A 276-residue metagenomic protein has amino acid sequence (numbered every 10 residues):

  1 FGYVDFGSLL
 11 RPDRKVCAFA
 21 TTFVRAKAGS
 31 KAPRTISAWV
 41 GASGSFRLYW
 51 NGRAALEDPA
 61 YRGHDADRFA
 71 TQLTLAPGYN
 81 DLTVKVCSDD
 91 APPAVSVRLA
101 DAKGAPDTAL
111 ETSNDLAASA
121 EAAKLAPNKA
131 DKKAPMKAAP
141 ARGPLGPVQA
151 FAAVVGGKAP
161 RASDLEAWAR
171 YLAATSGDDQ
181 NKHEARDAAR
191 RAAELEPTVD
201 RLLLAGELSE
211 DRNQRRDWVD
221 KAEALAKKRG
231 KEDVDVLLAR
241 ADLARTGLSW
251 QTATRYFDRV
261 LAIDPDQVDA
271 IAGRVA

Functional and structural regions predicted by a protein language model:
F1-S30: Extended carbohydrate-recognition surfaces in non-catalytic/accessory domains of CAZymes and lectin-like proteins
A32-Y49, L82: Aromatic-lined ligand-binding clefts that engage carbohydrates, nucleic acids, or primary amines
Y49-S96: Beta-strand-rich ligand-recognition modules
R161-E166, E196-V199, R229, D233 (+1 more regions): Residue-level recognition of tetratricopeptide repeat
D164, N181, R201-L202, V236 (+1 more regions): TPR alpha-solenoid repeat register
A167, L204, A239, G273-R274: Canonical tetratricopeptide repeat
